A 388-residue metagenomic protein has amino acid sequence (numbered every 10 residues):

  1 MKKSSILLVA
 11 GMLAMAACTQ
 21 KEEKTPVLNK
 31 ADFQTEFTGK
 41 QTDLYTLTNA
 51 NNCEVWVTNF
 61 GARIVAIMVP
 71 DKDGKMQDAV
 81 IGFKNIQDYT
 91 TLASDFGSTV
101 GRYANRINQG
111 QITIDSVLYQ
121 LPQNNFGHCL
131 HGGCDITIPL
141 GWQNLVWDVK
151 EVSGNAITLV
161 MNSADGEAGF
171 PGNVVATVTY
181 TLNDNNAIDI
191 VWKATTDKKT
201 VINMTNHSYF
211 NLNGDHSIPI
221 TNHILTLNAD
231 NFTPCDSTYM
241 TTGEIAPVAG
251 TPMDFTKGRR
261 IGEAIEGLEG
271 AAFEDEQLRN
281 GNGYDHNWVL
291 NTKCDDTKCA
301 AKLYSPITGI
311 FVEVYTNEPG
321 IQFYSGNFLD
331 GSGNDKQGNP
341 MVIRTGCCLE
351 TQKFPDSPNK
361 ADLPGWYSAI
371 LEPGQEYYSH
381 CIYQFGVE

Functional and structural regions predicted by a protein language model:
M1-S4: Positively charged n-region of N-terminal signal peptides that target proteins for export
I6-A10: Sec-dependent N-terminal signal peptides
M12-L13, S217: Alpha-helical transmembrane segments and their juxtamembrane interfaces
M15-A17: C-terminal motif of bacterial Sec signal peptides marking the signal peptidase cleavage site
T19-C53, N59-E388: An exposed, glycine/acidic-rich loop-and-rim segment of catalytic or binding clefts
